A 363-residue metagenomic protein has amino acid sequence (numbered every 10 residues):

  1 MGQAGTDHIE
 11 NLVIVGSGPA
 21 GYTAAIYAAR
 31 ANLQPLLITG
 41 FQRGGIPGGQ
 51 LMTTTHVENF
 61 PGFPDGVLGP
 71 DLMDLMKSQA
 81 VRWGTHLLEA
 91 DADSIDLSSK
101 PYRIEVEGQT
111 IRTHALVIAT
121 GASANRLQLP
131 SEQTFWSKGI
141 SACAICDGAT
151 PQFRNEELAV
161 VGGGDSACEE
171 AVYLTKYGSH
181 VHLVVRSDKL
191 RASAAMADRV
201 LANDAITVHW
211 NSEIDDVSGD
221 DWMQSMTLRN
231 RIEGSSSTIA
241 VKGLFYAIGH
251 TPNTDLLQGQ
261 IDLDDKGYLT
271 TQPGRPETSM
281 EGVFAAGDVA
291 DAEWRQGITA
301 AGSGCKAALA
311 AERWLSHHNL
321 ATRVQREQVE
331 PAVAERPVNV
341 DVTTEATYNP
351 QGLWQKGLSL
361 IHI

Functional and structural regions predicted by a protein language model:
G2, D7-I9, Q128, T134-Q152 (+3 more regions): FAD-site-proximal beta/loop scaffold in flavoenzymes
A4, E10-W83, C168-A194, D264: Beta1-alpha1 glycine-rich phosphate/pyrophosphate-binding loop at the start of Rossmann-like nucleotide-binding domains
G16-G21, G121, G162-G164, G287: Conserved phosphate-binding and hydrolysis motifs of nucleotide-dependent enzymes
A80-S99, R103-E105, I111-T113, T175-P273 (+1 more regions): A Rossmann-like FAD-binding core segment of flavoenzymes
Q109-V208, V217-S218: Predominantly flavin-linked oxidoreductase catalytic cores and closely associated redox partners
E170, V289-E330: A conserved FAD-binding loop/helix module that cradles the flavin
I361-I363: Conserved small/polar residues in nucleotide/adenosyl-binding loops
